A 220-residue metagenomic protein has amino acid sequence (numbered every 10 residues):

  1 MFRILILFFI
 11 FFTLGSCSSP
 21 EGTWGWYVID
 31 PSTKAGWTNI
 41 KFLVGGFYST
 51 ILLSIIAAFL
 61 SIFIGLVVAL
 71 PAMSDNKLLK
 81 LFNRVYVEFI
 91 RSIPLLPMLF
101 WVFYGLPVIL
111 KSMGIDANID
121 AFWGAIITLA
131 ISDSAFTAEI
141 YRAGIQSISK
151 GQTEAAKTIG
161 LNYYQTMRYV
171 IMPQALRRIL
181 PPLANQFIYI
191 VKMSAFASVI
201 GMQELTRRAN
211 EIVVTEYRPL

Functional and structural regions predicted by a protein language model:
F2-L5, G15-L220: Transmembrane alpha-helices and adjacent helix-loop boundaries
F8-F12: Bacterial N-terminal signal peptides
